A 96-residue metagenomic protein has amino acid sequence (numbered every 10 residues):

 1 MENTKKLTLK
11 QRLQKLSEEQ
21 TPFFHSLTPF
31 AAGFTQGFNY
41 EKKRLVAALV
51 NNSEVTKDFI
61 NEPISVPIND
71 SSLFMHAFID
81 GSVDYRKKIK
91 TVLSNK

Functional and structural regions predicted by a protein language model:
L7-H25, N39-F74, S94: Amphipathic alpha-helical oligomerization segments
P29, G33, G37-E41, L45 (+3 more regions): Alpha-helical oligomerization interfaces
I68-K96: Terminal low-complexity interaction tails
